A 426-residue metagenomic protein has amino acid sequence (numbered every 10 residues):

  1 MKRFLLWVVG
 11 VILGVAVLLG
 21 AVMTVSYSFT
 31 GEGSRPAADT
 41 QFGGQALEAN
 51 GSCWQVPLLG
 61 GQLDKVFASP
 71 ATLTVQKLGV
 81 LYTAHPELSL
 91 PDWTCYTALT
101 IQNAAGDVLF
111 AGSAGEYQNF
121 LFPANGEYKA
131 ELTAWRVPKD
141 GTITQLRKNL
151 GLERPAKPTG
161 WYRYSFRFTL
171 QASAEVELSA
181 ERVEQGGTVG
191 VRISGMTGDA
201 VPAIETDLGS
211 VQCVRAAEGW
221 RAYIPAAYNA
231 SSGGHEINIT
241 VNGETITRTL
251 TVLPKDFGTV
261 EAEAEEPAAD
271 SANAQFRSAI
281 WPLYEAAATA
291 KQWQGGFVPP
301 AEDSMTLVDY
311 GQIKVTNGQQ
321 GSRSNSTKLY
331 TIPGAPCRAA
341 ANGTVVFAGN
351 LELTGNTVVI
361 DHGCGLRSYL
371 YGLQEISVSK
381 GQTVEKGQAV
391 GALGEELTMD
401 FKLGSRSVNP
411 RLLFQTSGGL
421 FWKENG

Functional and structural regions predicted by a protein language model:
M1-L18: N-terminal Sec-pathway targeting helices
L88-D107, G198-Q212: Change to "...patches in solvent-exposed regions of secreted, membrane-anchored, or virion-exposed structural
N119-K129, D140, A226-G233: Surface-exposed, short loops/turns at beta-strand junctions within beta-sandwich domains
W161-T249, P254: Cationic-aromatic interfacial patches
T249-T354: Surface-exposed, glycine-biased beta-strand/turn segments
N325, A339-Q374, E396-M399: Zn2+-dependent peptidoglycan hydrolase active-site motif and core
P336-V346, V378-L393: Short, well-structured beta-strand-loop connectors
V358-D361, Q382-G426: Conserved, short, structured surface segments that act as functional micro-motifs
